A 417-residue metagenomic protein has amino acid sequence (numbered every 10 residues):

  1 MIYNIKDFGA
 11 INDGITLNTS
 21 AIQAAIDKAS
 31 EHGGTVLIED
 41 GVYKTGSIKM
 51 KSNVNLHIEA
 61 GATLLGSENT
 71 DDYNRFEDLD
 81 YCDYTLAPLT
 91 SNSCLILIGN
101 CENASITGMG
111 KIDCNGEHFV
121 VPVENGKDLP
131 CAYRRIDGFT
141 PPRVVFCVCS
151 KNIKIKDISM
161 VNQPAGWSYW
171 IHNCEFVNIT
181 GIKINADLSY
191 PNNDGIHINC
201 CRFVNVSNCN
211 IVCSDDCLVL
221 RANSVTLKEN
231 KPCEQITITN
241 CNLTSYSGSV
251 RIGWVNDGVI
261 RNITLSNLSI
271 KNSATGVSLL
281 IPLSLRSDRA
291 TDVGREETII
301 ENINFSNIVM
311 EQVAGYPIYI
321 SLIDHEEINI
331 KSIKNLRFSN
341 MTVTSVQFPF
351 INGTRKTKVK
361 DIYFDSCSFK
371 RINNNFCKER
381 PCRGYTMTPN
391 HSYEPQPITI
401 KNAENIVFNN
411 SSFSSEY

Functional and structural regions predicted by a protein language model:
M1-Y417: Extracellular/periplasmic carbohydrate-active domains that bind, remodel, or depolymerize complex polysaccharides
